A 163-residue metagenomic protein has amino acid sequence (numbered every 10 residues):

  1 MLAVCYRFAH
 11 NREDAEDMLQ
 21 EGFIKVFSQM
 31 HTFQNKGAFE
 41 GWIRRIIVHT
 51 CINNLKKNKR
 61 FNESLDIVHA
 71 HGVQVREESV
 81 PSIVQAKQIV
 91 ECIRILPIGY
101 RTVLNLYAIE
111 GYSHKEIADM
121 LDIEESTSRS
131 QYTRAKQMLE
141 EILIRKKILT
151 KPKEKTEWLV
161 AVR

Functional and structural regions predicted by a protein language model:
L2-E21, I148-T150: Short, charged helix-capping/linker segments at alpha-helix termini
A3, D17-I24, G37-H49: Structural recognition of an alpha-helix C-terminal capping motif at a helix-to-coil junction
R7-H10, E21-A38, K57-K59: Sigma70-family region 2
N11, S113, D122-T127: Helix-turn-helix DNA-binding motif, specifically the short coil turn and the N-cap/start of the second
H31-N35, R45-L65, S82, R134: Arg/Lys-rich amphipathic alpha helix in sigma70-family domain 2
N53, F61-A86, S113, W158-V160: Internal acidic/polar
E63, D119-M120, K136-R163: C-terminal edge and immediately downstream basic/flexible tail or linker adjoining helix-turn-helix-like DNA-binding
V103-Y107: A short pre-motif secondary-structure segment
